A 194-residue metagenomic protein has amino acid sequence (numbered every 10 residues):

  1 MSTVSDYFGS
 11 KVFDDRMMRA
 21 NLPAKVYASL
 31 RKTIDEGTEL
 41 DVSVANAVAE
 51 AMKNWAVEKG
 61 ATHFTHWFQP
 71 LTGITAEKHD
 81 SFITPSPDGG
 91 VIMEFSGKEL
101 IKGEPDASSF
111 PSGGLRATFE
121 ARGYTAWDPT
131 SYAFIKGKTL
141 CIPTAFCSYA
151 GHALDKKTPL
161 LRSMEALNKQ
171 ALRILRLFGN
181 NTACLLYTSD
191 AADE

Functional and structural regions predicted by a protein language model:
M1-G9, A133, G137-L140: Flexible glycine-/small-residue-enriched beta->alpha junction loops that bind anionic phosphate/pyrophosphate groups
M1-V4, P23-A28, A153-P159: A broad, low-specificity signal for short, low-complexity segments enriched in glycine/proline and polar/charged
Y7-F119: Active-site core of metal-dependent hydrolases
E36-T38, G90-V91, K138-I142, D193: Structural beta-strand/beta-sheet cores of well-ordered domains, especially the beta-sheet scaffolds that support
T62, K169, D193-E194: Active-site-proximal helix/loop capping residues that flank conserved catalytic or ligand/cofactor
T118-L186: Charge-rich interaction surfaces and accessory domains that mediate macromolecular binding and assembly
Y187-A192: Conserved small/polar residues in nucleotide/adenosyl-binding loops
